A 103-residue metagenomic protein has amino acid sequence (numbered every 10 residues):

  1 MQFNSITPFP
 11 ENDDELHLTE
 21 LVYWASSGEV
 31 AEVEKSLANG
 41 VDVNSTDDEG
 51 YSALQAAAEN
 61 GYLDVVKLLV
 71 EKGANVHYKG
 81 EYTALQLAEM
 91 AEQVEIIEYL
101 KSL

Functional and structural regions predicted by a protein language model:
M1-N39: Intrinsically disordered, low-complexity regulatory segments in ankyrin-centric signaling systems
E32, D64-V65, E95-I96: Conserved ankyrin/ankyrin-like repeat signature
